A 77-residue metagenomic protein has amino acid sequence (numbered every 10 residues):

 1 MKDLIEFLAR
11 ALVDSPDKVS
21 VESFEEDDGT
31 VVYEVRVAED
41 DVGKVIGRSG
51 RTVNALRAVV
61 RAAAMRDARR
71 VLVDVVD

Functional and structural regions predicted by a protein language model:
M1-K44, T52-N54, V59-D77: RNA-contacting regions in translation and RNA-metabolism proteins, encompassing KH/S1 modules where present
